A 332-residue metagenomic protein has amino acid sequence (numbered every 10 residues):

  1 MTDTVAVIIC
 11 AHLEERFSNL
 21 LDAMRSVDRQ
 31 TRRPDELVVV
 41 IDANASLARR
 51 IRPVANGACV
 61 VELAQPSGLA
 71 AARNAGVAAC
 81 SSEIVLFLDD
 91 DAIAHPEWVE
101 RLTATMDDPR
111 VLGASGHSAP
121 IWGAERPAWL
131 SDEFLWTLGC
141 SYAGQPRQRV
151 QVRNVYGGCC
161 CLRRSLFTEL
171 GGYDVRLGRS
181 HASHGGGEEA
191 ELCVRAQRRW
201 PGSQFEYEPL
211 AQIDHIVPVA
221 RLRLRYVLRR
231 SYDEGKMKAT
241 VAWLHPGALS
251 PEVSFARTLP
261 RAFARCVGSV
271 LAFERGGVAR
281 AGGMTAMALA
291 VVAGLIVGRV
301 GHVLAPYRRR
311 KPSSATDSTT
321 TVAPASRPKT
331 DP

Functional and structural regions predicted by a protein language model:
M1-S26: N-proximal low-complexity "stem/linker" segments adjacent to membrane-targeting elements
M24-P34: Short, acidic, metal-binding catalytic loop of nucleotide-sugar glycosyltransferases
L63-C80: Glycine-rich, basic loop-to-helix element that forms the pyrophosphate-binding segment of sugar-nucleotide handling
V85: Short aromatic/hydrophobic "clamp" motif used to bind/position activated sugar donors
E97-L130: Conserved donor NDP-sugar-binding/catalytic core segment of glycosyltransferases
G116, D132-V152: Short, flexible, basic/aromatic active-site loop/helix in glycosyltransferases
G157-L162, L166-L170, L177-A211: A short, conserved alpha-helix in the catalytic core of glycosyltransferases
R229-D233, G247-P332: Non-catalytic, C-terminal membrane-associated alpha-helical segments of glycosyltransferases
